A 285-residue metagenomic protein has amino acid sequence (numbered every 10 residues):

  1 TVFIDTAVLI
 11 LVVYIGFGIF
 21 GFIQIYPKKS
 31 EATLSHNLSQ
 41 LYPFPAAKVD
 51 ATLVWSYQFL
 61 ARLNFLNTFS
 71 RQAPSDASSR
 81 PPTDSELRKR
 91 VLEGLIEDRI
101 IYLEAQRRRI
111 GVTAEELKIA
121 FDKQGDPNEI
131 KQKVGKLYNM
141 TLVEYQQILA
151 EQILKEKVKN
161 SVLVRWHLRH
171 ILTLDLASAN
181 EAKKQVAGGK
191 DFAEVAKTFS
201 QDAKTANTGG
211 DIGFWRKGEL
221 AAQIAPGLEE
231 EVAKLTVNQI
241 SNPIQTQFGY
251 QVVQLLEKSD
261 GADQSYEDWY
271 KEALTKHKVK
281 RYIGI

Functional and structural regions predicted by a protein language model:
T1-T83, T275-I285: Short, low-structural-confidence N-terminal segments
F17-K28, I171, G218-P226: Short, positively charged
S39-F69, A105, I153, V158 (+6 more regions): FKBP-type peptidyl-prolyl cis-trans isomerase
R62-V91, Q106-W166, A177-S178, A187 (+1 more regions): Charged, solvent-exposed helices and adjacent loops that form client-binding or oligomerization surfaces
E93-Q106: Active-site SXXK
E104-E116, E194-V195, S241-I244, R281-I283: Surface-exposed patches in mature extracellular/periplasmic domains of secreted proteins
P127-Q132, L174-W269: Peptidyl-prolyl cis-trans isomerase
